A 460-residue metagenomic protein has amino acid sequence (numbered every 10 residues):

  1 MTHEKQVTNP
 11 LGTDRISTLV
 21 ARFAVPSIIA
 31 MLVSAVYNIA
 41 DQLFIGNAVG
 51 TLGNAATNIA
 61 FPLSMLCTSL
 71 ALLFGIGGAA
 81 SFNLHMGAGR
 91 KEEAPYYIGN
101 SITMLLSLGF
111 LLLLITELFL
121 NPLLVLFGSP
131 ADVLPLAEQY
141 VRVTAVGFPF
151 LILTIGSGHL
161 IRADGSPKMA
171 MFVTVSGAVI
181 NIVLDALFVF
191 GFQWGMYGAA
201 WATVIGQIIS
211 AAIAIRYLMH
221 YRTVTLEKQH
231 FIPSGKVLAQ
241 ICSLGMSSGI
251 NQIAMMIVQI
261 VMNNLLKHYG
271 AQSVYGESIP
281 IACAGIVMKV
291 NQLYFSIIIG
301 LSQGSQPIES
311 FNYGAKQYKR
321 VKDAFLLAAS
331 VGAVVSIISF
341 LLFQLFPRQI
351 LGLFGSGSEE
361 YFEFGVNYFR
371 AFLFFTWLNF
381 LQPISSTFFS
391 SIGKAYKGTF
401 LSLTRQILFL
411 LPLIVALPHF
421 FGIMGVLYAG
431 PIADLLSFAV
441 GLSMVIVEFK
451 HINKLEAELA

Functional and structural regions predicted by a protein language model:
M1-A24, F82-P149, G191-M246, E309-F374 (+1 more regions): Short alpha-helical transmembrane segments in multi-pass integral membrane proteins
S17-V36, A40, L63-L70, V146 (+5 more regions): Residue-level signal for short hydrophobic patches within transmembrane helices of multi-pass membrane transporters
R22-D41, V143, G177, G206-S210 (+1 more regions): Transmembrane helical elements of multi-pass membrane transporters/channels
V36-N54, L124-A131, L187-W194, M256-I286 (+4 more regions): Helix-terminus/linker motif at the lipid-water interface of multi-pass membrane proteins
T51-P62, A137, V141, A200 (+2 more regions): Small-residue hotspots at the loop-to-helix junctions and early N-terminal turns of transmembrane alpha-helices
N54-L114, L151-A170, C283-L341, L345-P347 (+1 more regions): Small-residue-rich hydrophobic transmembrane alpha-helices
L66-S69, N181-D185, A211-I215, L293 (+3 more regions): Hydrophobic transmembrane alpha-helices of multi-pass small-molecule transporters
G75, T144-R162, A170-A178, A199-A212 (+4 more regions): Short runs within selected transmembrane alpha-helices of multi-pass transporters and secretion channels
